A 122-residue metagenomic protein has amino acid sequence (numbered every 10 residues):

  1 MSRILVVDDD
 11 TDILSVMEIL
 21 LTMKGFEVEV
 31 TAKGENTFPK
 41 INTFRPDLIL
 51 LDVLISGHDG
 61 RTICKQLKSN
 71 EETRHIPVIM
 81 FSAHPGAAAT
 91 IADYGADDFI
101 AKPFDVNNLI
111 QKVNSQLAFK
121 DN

Functional and structural regions predicted by a protein language model:
L14, S56, R74, K102: The feature encodes the CheY-like receiver
S15-M23: Charged docking surfaces used in two-component/phosphorelay signaling
G25-K33, K40: Short hydrophobic/Thr-rich beta-strand motif most characteristic of the beta2 strand and flanking loop of CheY-like
A32, I55-H58, L67: Hydrophobic residue at a beta-alpha junction that N-caps the helix immediately following a catalytic beta-strand/loop
P39, R61-E72: Short amphipathic alpha-helix used as the core "switch/output" element in two-component signaling
F44-L50, I55: Active-site beta3 strand of CheY-like receiver
D59-T62, H84-I100, N107-Q111, S115: Alpha4 helix (beta4-alpha4-beta5 surface) of REC/receiver domains from two-component response regulators
I79-F81: Hydrophobic/aromatic residues positioned on beta-strands within the core alpha/beta folds
